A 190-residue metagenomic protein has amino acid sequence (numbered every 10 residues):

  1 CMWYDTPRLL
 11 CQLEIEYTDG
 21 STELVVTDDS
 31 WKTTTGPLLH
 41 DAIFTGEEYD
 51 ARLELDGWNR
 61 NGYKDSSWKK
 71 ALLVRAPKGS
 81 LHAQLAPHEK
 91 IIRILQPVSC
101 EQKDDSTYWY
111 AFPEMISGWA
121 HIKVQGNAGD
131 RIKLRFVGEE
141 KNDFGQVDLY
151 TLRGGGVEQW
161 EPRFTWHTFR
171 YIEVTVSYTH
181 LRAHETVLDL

Functional and structural regions predicted by a protein language model:
C1-R182, L188: Extracellular/oxidizing-compartment recognition motifs
